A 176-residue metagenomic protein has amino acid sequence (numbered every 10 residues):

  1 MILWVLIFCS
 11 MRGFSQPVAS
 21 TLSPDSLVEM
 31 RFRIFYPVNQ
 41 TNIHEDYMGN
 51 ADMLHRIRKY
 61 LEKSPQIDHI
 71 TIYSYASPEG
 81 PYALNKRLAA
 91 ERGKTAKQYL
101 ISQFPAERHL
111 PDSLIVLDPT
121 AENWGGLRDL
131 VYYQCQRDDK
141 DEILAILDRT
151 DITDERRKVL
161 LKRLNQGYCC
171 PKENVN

Functional and structural regions predicted by a protein language model:
M1, Q16: Serine-esterase "nucleophile elbow" of acetyl-processing enzymes
P17-M48, Y60, Q66-I67, A106-N176: Periplasmic OmpA/Pal-like peptidoglycan-binding modules at the C-termini of bacterial envelope proteins
H55, K59, K86, A90-Q98 (+1 more regions): Solvent-exposed, polar/charged alpha-helical surfaces in well-ordered, non-transmembrane soluble domains, broadly
E62-G93, V116-G125: Short, surface-exposed beta-strand segments enriched in small/polar/acidic residues
G80-L84, S102-D112: Short, solvent-exposed secondary-structure capping/transition elements
